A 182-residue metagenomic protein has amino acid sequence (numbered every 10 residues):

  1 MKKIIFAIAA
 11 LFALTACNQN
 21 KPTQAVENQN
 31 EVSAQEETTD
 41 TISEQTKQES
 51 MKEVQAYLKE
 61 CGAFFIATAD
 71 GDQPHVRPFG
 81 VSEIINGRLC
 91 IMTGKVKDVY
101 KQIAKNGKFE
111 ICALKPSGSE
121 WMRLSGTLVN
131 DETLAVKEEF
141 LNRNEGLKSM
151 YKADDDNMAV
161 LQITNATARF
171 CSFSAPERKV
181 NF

Functional and structural regions predicted by a protein language model:
M1-I4: Positively charged n-region of N-terminal signal peptides that target proteins for export
F6-L11: Hydrophobic helical h-region of N-terminal Sec-dependent signal peptides in bacterial secretory/periplasmic proteins
L14-A16: C-terminal motif of bacterial Sec signal peptides marking the signal peptidase cleavage site
P22-Q45, R123-F182: Charged, gly/pro-rich active-site loop segments
T46-L58: Short, basic/aromatic recognition patches
A56-G71, F109-A113: A short, Trp-centered hydrophobic/proline-enriched beta-strand micro-motif
S82-G118: A short mixed-secondary-structure module that forms the rim of ligand-binding clefts
